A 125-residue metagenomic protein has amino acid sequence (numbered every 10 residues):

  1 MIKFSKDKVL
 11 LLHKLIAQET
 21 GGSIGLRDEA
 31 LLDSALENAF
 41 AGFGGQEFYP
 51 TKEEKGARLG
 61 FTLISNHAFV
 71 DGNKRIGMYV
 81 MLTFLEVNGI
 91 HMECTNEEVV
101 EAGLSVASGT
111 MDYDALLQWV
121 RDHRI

Functional and structural regions predicted by a protein language model:
M1-I125: FIC/Doc superfamily catalytic core
